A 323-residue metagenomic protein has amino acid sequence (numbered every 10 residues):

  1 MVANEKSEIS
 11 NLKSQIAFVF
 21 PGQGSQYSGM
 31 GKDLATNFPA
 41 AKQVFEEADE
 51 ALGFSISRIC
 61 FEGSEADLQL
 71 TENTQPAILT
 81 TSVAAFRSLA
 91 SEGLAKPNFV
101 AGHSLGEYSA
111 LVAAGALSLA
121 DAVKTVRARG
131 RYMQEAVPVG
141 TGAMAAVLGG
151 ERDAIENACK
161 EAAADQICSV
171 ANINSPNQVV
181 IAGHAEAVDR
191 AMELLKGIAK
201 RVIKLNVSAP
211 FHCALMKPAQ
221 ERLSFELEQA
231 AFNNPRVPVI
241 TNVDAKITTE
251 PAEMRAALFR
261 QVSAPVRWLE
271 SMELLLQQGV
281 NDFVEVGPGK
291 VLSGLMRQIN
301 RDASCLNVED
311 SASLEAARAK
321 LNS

Functional and structural regions predicted by a protein language model:
M1-I16, S323: Short, basic, low-complexity termini and linkers enriched in Ser/Thr/Gly/Pro that act as targeting/leader peptides
Q15-I155, L205, D282-A312, A316: FabD-like malonyl-/acyl-CoA
Q23-S25, L52, A114-A264: Alpha/beta catalytic cores of group-transfer enzymes, especially the acyltransferase/condensing modules of polyketide
A35-T36, E161-A163, K196-G197, Q298-R301 (+1 more regions): Short, solvent-exposed amphipathic alpha-helical segments in soluble enzyme and RNA/protein-processing domains
S104, A231, G279: Conserved functional loop/turn residues at catalytic and ligand-binding sites
A187-V188, E226, G279, D302-A303 (+1 more regions): NAD(P)-dependent dehydrogenase/reductase Rossmann-like domain
S263-V280: A short, acidic, amphipathic alpha-helical segment used as a generic capping/interface helix at domain edges
